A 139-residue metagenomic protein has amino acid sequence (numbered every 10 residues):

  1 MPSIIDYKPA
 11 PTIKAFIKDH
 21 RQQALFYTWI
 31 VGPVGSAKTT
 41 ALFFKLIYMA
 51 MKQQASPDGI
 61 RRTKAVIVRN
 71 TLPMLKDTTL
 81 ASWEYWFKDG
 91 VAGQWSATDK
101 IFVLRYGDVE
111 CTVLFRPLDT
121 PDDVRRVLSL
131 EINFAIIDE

Functional and structural regions predicted by a protein language model:
M1-E139: Phosphate/NTP-binding elements of NTP-utilizing enzymes
